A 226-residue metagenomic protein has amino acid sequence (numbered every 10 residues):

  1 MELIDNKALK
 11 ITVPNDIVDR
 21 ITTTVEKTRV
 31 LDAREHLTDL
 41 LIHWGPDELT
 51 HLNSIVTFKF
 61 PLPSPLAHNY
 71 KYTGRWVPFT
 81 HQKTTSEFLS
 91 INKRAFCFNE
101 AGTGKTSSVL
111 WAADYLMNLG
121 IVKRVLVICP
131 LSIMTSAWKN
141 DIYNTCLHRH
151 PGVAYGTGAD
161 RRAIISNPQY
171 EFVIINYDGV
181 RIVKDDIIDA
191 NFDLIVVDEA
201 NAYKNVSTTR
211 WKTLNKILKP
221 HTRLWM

Functional and structural regions predicted by a protein language model:
M1-F60: Charged, low-complexity intrinsically disordered regions
I17-K27, F60-E87, I91-R94, T103-P220: SF2 helicase/translocase NTPase motor core, specifically the RecA-like lobe 1 inter-motif segment between Walker
N99: The Walker A (P-loop) glycine that initiates the GxxxxGKT/S ATP-binding motif of P-loop NTPases
L224-M226: Catalytic metal- and UDP-sugar-binding loop of GT-A-like glycosyltransferases, i.e., residues flanking the conserved
